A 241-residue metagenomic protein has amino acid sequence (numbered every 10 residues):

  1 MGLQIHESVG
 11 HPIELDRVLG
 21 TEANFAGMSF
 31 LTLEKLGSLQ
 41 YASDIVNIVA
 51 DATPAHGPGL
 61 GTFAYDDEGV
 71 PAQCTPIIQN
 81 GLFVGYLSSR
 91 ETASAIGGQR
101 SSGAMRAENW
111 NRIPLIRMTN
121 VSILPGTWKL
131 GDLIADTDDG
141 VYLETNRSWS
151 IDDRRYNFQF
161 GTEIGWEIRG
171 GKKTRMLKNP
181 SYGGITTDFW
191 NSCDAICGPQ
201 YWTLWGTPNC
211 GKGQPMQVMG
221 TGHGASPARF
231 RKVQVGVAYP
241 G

Functional and structural regions predicted by a protein language model:
M1-G241: N-terminal small-residue-enriched
